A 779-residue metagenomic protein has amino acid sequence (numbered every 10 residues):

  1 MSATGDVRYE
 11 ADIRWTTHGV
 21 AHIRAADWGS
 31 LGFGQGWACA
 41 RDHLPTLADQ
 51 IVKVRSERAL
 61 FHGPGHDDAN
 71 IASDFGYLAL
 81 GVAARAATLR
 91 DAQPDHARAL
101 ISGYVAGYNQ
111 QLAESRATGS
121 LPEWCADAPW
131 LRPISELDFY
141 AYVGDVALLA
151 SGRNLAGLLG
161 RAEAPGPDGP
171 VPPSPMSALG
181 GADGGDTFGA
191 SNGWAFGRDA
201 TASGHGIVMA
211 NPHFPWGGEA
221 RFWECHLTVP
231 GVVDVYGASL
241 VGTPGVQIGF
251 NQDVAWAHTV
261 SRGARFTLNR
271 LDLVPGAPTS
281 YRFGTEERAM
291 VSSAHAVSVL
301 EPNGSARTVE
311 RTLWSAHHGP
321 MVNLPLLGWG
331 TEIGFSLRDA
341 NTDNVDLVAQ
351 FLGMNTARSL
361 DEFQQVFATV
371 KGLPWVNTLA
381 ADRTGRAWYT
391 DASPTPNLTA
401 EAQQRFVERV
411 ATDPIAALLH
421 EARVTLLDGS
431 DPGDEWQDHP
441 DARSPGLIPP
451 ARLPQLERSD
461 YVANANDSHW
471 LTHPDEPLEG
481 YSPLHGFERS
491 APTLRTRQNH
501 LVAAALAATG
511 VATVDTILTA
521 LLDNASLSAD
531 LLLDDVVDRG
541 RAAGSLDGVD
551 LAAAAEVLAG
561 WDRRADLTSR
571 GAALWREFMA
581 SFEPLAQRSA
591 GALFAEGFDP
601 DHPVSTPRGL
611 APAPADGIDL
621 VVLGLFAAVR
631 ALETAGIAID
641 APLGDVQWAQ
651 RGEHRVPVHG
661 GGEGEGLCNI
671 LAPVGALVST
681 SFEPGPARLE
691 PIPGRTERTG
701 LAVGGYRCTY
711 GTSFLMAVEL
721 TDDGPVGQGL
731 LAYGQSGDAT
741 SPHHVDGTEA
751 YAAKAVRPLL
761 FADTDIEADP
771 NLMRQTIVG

Functional and structural regions predicted by a protein language model:
S2-E219, P230-V232, Y236-G245, F250 (+1 more regions): Substrate-recognition/specificity elements adjacent to catalytic centers across diverse enzyme folds
A21, A25, G29-A72, G76-L80 (+6 more regions): Gly/Pro-rich active-site capping loops and adjacent beta-alpha segments that organize cofactor/substrate pockets
G34, A83-I101, S336-R338, V348-M354 (+5 more regions): Second-shell loop/turn segments in exported
Y104-E114, P175-A182, A195, D199 (+16 more regions): Generic, well-ordered alpha-helical scaffold segments in large soluble proteins
V229-P230, V235-L240, G249-V254, H258-A422: Glycine- and hydrophobic-rich flexible loops that cap the catalytic core of alpha/beta enzyme folds
I333, L373-L506, F578, F582: Hydrophobic alpha-helical segments
D460, A465-L551, D645-G779: Terminal end segments
F578-G661: Charged, long alpha-helical assembly modules
